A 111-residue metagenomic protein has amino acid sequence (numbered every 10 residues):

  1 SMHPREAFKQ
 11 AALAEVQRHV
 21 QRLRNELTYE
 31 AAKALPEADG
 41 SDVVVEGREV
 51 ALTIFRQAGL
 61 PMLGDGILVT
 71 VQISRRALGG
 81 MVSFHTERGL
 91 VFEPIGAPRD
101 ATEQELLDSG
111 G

Functional and structural regions predicted by a protein language model:
M2-G111: Flexible, low-complexity segments enriched in proline/glycine/serine and punctuated by aromatic residues
